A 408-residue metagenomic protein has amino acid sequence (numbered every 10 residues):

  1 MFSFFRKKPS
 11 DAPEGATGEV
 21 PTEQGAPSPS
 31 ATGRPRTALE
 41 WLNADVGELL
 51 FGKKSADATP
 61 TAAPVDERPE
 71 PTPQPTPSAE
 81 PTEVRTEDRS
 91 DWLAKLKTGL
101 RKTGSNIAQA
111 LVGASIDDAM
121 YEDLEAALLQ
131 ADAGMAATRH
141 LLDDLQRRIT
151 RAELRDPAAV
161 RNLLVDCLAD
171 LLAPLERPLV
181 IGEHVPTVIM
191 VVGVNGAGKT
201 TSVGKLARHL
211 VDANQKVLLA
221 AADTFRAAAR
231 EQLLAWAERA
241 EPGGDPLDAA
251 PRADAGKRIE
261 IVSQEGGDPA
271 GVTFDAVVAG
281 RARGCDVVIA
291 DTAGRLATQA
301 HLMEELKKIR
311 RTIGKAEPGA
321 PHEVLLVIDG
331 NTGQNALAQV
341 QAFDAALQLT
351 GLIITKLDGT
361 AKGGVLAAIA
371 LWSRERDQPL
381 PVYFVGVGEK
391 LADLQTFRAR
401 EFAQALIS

Functional and structural regions predicted by a protein language model:
M1-C167, R177, H184-V185, D212 (+1 more regions): Non-catalytic terminal/linker segments enriched in charged/polar, low-complexity residues
A136-R139, V165-S408: P-loop/Walker A NTP-binding module and the surrounding RecA-like catalytic core of P-loop NTPases
